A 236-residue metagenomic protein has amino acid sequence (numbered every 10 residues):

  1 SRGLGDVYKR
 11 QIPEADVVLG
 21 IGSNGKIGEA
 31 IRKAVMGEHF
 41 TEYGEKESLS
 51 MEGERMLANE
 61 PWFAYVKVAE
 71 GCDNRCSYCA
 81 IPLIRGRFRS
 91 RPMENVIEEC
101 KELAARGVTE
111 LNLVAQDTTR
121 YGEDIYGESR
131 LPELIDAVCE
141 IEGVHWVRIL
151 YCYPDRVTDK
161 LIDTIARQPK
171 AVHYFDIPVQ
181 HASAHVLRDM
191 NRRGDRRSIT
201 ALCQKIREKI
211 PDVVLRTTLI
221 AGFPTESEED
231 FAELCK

Functional and structural regions predicted by a protein language model:
S1-Y121, K160, A171, F175 (+3 more regions): Proteins enriched for Cys/Gly/acidic motifs involved in redox and nucleic-acid/cofactor modification
A105-E228: Conserved SAM/AdoMet-binding glycine-rich loop
